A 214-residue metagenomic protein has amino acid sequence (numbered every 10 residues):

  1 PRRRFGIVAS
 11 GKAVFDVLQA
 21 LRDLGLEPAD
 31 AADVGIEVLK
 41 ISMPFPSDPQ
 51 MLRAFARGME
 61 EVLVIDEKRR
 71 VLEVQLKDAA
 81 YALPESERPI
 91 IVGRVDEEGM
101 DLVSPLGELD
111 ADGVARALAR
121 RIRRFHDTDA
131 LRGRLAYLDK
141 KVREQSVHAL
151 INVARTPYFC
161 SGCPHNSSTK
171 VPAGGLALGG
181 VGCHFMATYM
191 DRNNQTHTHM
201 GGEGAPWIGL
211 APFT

Functional and structural regions predicted by a protein language model:
P1-R2, G6-A9, D96-A173: Flexible inter-domain linker/hinge segments
I7-S10, L39-S42, V62-D66, K77 (+5 more regions): Generic beta-strand/beta-sheet core signal
A9-D16, F45, E67-L72, E98 (+1 more regions): Gly/Ser/Thr-rich loops at beta-strand to alpha-helix junctions that form or flank small-molecule/cofactor-binding
V14-A20, L24-G25, F45-P49, T169 (+1 more regions): Structured alpha-helical segments in the cores of large, soluble enzyme domains
L18-L21, P49-L52, E73-D78, L102-L106 (+3 more regions): Short acidic, glycine/serine/threonine-rich loops at helix termini
Q19-E37: Short helix-loop-beta junction
E37-A136: Terminal amphipathic helices with adjacent charged low-complexity linkers/tails
N166-K170, L176-T214: Thiamine diphosphate
